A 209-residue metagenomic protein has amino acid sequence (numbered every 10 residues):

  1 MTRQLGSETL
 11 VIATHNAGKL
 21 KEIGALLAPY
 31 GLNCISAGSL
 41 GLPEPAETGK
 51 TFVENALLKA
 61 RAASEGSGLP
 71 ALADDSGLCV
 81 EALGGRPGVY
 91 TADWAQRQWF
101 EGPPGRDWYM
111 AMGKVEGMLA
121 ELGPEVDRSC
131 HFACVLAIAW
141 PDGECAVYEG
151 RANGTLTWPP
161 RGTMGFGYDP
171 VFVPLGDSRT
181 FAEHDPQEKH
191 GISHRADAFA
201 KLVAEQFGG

Functional and structural regions predicted by a protein language model:
T2-V11, A17-I35, S39-G209: Anionic-ligand binding patches
